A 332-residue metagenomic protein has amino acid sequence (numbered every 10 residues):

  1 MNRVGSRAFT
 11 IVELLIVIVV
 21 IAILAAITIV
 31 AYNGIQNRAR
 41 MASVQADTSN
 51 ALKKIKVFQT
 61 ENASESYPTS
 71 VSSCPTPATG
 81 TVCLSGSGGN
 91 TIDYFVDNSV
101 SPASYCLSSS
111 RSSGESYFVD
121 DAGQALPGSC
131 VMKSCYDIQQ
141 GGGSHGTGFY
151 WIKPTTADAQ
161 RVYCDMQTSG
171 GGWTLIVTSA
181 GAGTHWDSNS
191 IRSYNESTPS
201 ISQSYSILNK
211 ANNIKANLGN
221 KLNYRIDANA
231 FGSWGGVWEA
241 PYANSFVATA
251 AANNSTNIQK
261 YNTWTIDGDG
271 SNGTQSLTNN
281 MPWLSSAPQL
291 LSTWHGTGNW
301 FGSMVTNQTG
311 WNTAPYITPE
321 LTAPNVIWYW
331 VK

Functional and structural regions predicted by a protein language model:
N2-Y32: N-terminal single-pass transmembrane signal-anchor helix
I29-L52: Aliphatic-rich helix starts adjacent to a transmembrane/signal segment
A46-T76, S99: Alpha-helix exit/C-cap motif
S73-L84, Y105-L107, S129-Y136, Y163-D165: Sequence contexts marking disulfide-bonded cysteines in secreted/extracellular proteins
P75-G89, N195-I201: Surface-exposed intrinsically disordered loops and tails
G89, S112-G114, T155-A159: Glycine-centered tight beta-turn/hairpin loop motif at sheet-sheet or coil-to-beta transitions
V100-M132: Short, surface-exposed interaction loops/tails
G128-K332: Mature extracellular or lumenal effector domains of secreted proteins and single-pass membrane receptors/adhesion
